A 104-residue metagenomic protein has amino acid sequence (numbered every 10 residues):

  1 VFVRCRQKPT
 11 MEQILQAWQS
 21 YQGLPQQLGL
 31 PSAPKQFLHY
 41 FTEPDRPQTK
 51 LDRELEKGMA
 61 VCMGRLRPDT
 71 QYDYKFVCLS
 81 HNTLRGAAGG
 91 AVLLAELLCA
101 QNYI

Functional and structural regions predicted by a protein language model:
F2-K75: C-terminal substrate-binding/catalytic lobe of Rossmann-fold NAD(P)-dependent oxidoreductases
D73-I104: Generic C-terminus detector
